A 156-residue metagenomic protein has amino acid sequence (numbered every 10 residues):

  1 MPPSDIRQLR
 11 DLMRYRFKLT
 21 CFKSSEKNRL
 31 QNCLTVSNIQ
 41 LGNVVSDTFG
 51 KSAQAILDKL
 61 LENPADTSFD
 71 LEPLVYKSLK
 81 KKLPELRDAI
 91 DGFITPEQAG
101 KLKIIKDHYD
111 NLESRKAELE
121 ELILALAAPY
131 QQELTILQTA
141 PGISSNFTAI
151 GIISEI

Functional and structural regions predicted by a protein language model:
M1-I156: A detector of single, family-specific signature residues that are central to catalytic or substrate-handling motifs
